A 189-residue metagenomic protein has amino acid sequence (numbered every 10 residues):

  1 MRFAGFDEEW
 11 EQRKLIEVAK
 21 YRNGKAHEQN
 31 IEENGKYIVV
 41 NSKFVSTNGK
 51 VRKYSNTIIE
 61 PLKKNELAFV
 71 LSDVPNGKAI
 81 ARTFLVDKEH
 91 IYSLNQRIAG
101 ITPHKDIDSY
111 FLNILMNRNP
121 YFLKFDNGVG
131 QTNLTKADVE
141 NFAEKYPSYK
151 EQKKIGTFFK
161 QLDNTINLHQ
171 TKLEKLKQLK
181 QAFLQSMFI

Functional and structural regions predicted by a protein language model:
M1-E8, T171-I189: Short amphipathic coiled-coil heptad-repeat segments
R2-K25, N141: Non-catalytic DNA-recognition/assembly elements of restriction-modification systems
I16-R52: DNA target-recognition patches
N41-T47, T57-N117: A short beta-sheet element
S55-N56, G128: Short, solvent-exposed loop/turn positions at domain surfaces that link secondary-structure elements or cap domain
Y92-R97, N127-K153: A short glycine-rich beta-alpha junction/loop motif
K153-T165, H169-K172: Extracellular/lumenal glycan-associated surfaces
